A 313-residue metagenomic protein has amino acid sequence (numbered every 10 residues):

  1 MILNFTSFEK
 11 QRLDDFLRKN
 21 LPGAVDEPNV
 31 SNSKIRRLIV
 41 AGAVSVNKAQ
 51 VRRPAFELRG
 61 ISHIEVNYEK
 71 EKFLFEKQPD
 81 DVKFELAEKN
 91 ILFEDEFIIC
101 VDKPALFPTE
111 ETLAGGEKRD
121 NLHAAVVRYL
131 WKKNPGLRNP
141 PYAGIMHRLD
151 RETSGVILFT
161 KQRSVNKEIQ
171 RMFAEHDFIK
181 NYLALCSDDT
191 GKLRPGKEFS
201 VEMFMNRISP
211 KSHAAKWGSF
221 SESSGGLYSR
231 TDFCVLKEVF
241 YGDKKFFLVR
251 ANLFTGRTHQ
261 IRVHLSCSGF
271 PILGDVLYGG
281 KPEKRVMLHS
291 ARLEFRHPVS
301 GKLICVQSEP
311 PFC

Functional and structural regions predicted by a protein language model:
M1-C313: RNA pseudouridine synthases
